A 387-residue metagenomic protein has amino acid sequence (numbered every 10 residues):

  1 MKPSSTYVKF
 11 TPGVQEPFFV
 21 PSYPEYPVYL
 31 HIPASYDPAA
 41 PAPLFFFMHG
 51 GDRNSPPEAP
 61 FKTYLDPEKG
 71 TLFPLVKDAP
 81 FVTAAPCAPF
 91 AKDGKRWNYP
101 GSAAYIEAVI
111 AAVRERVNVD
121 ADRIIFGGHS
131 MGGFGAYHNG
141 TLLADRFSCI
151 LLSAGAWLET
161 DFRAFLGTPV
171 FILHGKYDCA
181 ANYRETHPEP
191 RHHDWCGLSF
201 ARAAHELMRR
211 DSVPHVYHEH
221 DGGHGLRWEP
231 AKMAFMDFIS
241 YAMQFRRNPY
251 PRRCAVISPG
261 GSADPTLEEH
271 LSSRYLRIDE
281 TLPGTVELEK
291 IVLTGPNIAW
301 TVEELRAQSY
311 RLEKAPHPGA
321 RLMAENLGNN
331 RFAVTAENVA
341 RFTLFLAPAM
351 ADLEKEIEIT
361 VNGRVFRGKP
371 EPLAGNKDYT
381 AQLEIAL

Functional and structural regions predicted by a protein language model:
M1-L44, F134, V365-L387: A domain-start/cap signature at the N-terminus of enzymes
Y36-K95, E159, C179-A180: Short substrate-entry loop that stabilizes the transition state in hydrolases
A40-L44, G51, D78-T83, D120-I124 (+3 more regions): Loop/turn elements at helix/coil->beta-strand transitions in domains of secreted/extracellular proteins
M48-G50, H174-G175, V334: The conserved beta1-alpha1 loop
R96-V117, H138, S199-F200: Alpha/beta-hydrolase active-site loop
A111, E115-R116, D122-G167: Primarily recognizes the serine-hydrolase "nucleophile elbow" in alpha/beta-hydrolase and SGNH/GDSL folds
C149-M243: The feature captures the conserved acid-bearing segment of alpha/beta-hydrolase catalytic domains
R210-V216, H220-L387: Alpha/beta-hydrolase-fold serine-hydrolase catalytic core, especially in secreted/extracellular enzymes
